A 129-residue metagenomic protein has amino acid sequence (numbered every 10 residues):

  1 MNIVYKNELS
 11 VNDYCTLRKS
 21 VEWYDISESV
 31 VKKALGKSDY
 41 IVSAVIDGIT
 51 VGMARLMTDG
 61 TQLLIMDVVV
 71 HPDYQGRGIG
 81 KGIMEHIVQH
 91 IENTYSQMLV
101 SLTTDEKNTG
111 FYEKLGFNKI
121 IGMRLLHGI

Functional and structural regions predicted by a protein language model:
M1-S29: Short amphipathic alpha-helix that is part of the acyltransferase structural core
K19-V45: Active-site rim helix/loop that mediates acceptor-substrate recognition in acyltransferases
S43, I49-M57, Q62-L64, V69: Conserved beta-strand in the GNAT
Y74, G78-H86: Conserved acetyl-CoA pyrophosphate-binding loop and the N-cap/start of the following alpha-helix in GNAT-like
I91-T104: Conserved GNAT acetyl-CoA-binding A-motif
S101-G110, L126-I129: Conserved beta-strand-loop-alpha-helix junction that forms the acyl-donor binding cleft
E113-M123: Conserved acetyl-CoA-binding loop of GNAT-fold acetyltransferases
